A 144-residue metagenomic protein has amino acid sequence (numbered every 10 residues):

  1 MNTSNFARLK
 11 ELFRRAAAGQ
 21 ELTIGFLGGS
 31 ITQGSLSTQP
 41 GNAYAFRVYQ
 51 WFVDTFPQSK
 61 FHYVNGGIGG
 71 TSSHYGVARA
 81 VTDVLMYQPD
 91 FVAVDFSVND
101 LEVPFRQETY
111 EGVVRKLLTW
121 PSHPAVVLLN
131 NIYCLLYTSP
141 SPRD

Functional and structural regions predicted by a protein language model:
M1-L27, T32-P40, A45, Y49-S59 (+2 more regions): N-terminal secretory targeting modules
F13, A17, G25-L27, Q33 (+1 more regions): Oxyanion-hole/transition-state-stabilizing segment in secreted/luminal serine hydrolases and related acyltransferases
V64-S72: Short beta->alpha junction loops
Y110-R115: Generic structural signal for well-ordered alpha-helices, preferentially at hydrophobic/aromatic core positions
W120-V126: A short helix->loop->beta-strand "cap" motif at the edges of active sites that frequently abuts
Y137-D144: Conserved small/polar residues in nucleotide/adenosyl-binding loops
